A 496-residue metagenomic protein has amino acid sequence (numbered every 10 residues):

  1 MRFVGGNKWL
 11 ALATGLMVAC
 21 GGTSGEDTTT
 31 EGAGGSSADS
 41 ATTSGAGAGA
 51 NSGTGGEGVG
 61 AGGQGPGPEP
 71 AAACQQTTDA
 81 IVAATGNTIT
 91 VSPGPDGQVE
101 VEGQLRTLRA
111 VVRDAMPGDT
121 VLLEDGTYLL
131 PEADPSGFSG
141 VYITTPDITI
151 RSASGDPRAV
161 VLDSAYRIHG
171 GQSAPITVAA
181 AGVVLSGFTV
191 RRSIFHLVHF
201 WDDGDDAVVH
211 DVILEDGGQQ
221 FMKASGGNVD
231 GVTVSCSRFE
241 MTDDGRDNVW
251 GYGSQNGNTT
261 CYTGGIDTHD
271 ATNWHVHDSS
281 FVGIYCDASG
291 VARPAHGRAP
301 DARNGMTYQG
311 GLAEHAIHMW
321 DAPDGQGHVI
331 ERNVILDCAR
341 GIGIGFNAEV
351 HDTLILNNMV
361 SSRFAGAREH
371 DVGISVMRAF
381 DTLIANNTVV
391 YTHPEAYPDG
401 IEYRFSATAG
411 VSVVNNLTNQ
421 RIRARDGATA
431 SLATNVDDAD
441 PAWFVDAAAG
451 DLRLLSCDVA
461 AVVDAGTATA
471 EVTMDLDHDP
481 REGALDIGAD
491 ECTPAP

Functional and structural regions predicted by a protein language model:
F3, A13, M17-C74, D79: Ser/Thr-rich, Pro/Gly/Ala-heavy low-complexity intrinsically disordered linkers and tails of secreted extracellular
C74-E124, D477, R481-E482, D486: Acidic Gly/Asp/Thr-rich repetitive segments characteristic of extracellular carbohydrate-active and adhesion proteins
E102, D125, L129-P135, I143-I194 (+3 more regions): Right-handed parallel beta-helix/beta-spiral solenoid domain characteristic of secreted/periplasmic
L105, R109, A133-G140, S164-T177 (+7 more regions): Extracellular beta-strand/beta-solenoid scaffold signature
E124, T144, R151-A153, D163 (+25 more regions): Feature marks extracellular polysaccharide-active and adherence modules
L130-P131, R158, A165, G171 (+21 more regions): Surface-exposed loop/turn segments connecting beta-strands in extracellular beta-rich domains
S139, V329-R453: Predominantly extracellular beta-rich ligand-binding scaffolds that present long acidic/polar faces for carbohydrate
V436-A495: C-terminal accessory segments
